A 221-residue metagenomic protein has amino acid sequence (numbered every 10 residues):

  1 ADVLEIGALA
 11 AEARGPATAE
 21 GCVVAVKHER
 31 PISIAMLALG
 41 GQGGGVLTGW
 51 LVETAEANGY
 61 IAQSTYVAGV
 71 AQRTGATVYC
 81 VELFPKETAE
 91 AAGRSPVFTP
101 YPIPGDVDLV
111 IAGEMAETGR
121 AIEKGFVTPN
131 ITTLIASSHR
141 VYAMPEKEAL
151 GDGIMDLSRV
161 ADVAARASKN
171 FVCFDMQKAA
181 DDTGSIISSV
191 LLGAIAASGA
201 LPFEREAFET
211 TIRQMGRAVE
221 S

Functional and structural regions predicted by a protein language model:
D2-S221: Active-site cofactor/cluster-binding pocket
